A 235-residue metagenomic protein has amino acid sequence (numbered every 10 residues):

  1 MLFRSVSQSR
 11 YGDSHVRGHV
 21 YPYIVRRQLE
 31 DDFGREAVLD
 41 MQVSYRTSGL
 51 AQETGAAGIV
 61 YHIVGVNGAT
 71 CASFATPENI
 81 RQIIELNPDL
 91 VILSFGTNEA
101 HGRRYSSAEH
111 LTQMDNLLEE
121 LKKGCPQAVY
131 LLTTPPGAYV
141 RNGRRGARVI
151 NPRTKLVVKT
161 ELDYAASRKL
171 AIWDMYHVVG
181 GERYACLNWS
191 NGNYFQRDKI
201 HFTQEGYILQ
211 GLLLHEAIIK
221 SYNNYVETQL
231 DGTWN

Functional and structural regions predicted by a protein language model:
S7-S9: Conserved beta-strand elements of the Class I
H15-Q113, K123: Conserved SGNH/GDSL esterase-like catalytic core that processes O-acyl groups on lipids and polysaccharides
V16, R26, E30-G34, G96 (+3 more regions): Sec-exported extracytoplasmic/periplasmic mature domains
R35-V43, T133, D174-M175, V226-Q229: Surface-exposed patches in mature extracellular/periplasmic domains of secreted proteins
V60, V129, K169-A171: Conserved beta-strand segments of alpha/beta enzyme cores
V91-G96, D115-L118, K122, V129-T134 (+1 more regions): Conserved, well-ordered alpha-helix/loop/beta-strand core segments that scaffold catalytic motifs
G137-N235: Catalytic His-Asp segment of secreted/periplasmic serine-dependent ester chemistry enzymes
